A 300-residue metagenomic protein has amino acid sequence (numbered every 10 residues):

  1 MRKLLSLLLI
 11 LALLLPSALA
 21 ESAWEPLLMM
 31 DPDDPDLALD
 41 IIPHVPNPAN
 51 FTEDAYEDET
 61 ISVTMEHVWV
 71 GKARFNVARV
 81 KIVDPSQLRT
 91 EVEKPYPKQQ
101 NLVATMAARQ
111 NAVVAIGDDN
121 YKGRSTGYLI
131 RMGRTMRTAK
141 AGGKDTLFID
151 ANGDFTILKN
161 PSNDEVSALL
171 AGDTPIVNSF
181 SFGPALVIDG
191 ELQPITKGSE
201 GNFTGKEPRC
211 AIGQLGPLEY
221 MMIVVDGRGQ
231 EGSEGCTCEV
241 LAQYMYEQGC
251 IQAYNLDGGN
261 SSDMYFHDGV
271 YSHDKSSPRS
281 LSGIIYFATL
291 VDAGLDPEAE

Functional and structural regions predicted by a protein language model:
M1-L7: Positively charged n-region of N-terminal signal peptides that target proteins for export
L14-L19: C-terminal segment of classical bacterial N-terminal signal peptides
E21-A141, D145-T146, T156-I157: Zymogen propeptides
T52, Y56, G117-G198, F203: Active-site-adjacent helix-turn-beta-strand microarchitecture at beta-sheet edges that either contains or buttresses
A73, P85, D154, Q214-M221: Beta-strand-turn-beta hairpins that frame and shape the catalytic cleft of phosphate-ester-processing enzymes
V92-Q99, P161-E165, V225-Q230: Short, solvent-exposed aromatic-acidic interface loops
S125-G142, F148-I149, I195-I251, L256 (+1 more regions): Conserved, well-ordered active-site substructure
